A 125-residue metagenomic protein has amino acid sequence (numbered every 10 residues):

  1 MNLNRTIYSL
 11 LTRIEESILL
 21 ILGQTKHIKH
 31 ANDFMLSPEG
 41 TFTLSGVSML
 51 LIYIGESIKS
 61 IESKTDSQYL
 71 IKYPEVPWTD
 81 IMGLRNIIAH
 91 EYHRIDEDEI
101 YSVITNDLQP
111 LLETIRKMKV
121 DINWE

Functional and structural regions predicted by a protein language model:
M1-E125: Solvent-exposed interaction patches of small proteins and small membrane subunits
